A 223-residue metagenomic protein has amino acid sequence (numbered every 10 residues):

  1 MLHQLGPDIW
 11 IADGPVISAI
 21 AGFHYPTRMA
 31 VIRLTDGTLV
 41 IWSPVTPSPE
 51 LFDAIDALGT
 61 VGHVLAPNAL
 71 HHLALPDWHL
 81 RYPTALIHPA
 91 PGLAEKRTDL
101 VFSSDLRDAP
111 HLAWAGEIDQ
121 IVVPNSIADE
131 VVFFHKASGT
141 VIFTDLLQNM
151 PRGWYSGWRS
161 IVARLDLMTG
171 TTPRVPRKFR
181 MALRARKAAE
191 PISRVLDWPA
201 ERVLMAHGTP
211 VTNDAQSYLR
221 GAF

Functional and structural regions predicted by a protein language model:
M1-T46, F102-L165, E190-D197: Catalytic core of the metallo-beta-lactamase
G6-P7, V45-T46, H63, A74-D77 (+2 more regions): Cap/insert and terminal regions of metallo-dependent hydrolase folds
T35-T38, D56-G62, A200-E201: Short, surface-exposed connector motifs at secondary-structure boundaries
W42, T46-A57: A glycine-rich beta-to-alpha transition motif near the start of alpha/beta enzyme domains, typified by
W42-S43, G62-A69, H88-A90, I142-D145 (+1 more regions): Active-site neighborhood of phospho(di)ester-bond hydrolases with catalytic His/Asp-centered motifs
P49, E95-R97, T212: Generic structural signal for helix capping and beta-alpha/helix-loop junctions
A54-A113: Active-site HxH/HxHxD metal-binding segment of metal-dependent hydrolases
H71, Q148, P210: Short active-site segment of divalent metal-dependent hydrolases/proteases that encodes the spacing between
